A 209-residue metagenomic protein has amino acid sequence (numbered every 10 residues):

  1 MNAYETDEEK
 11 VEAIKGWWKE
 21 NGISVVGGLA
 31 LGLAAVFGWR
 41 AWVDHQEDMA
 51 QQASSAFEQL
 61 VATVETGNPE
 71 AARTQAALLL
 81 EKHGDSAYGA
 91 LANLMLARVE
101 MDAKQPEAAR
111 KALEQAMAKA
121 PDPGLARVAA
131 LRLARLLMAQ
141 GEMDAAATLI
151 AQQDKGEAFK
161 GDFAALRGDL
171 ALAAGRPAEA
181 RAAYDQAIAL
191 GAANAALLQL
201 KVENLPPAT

Functional and structural regions predicted by a protein language model:
M1-G28, Q52: N-terminal positive-inside, membrane-proximal cytosolic segments immediately preceding the first
K82-G89, A103, M117-A126, Q153-G161 (+1 more regions): Short solvent-exposed coil/turn linkers within tandem alpha-helical repeat scaffolds
